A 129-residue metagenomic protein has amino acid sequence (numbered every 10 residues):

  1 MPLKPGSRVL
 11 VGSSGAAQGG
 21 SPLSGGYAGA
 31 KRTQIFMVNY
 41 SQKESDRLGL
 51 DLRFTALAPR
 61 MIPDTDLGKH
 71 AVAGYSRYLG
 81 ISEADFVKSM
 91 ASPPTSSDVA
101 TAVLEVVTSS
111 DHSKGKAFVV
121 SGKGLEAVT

Functional and structural regions predicted by a protein language model:
P2-L3: A generic alpha-to-beta junction signature in SAM-dependent methyltransferases
G6-G49, A58-T65, K69, A73: Catalytic loop of short-chain dehydrogenase/reductase
R8, R53-T55, S110: A general secondary-structure boundary signal
S13, F54-A56, V106: Generic alpha-helical hydrophobic packing signal
G25, A56, V87, A91: Conserved short-loop catalytic and cofactor-binding motifs
L50-L57, K116: Rossmann-like NAD(H)/NADP(H) cofactor-binding core
S76-T129: C-terminal helical subdomain
